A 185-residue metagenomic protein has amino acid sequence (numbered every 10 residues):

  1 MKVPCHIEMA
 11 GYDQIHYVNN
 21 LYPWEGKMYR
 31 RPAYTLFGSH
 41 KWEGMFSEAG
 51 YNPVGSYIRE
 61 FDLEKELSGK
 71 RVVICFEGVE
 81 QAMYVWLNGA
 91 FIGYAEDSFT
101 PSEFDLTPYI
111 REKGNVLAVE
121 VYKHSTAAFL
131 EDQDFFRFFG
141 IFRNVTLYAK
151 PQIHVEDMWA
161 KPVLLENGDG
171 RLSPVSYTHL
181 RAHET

Functional and structural regions predicted by a protein language model:
M1-Y34, V116-E120, H124, L147: Accessory carbohydrate-binding/adhesion or oligomerization-edge regions at the termini of glycan-active proteins
F37-H40, G44: Surface-exposed, low-complexity/disordered Ser/Thr/Gly/Pro/Asn-rich loops and linkers
S47-D157: Accessory beta-strand-rich segments of carbohydrate-active enzymes
D62, V175-Y177: Short edge beta-strand/loop segments characteristic of extracellular beta-sandwich folds
V72, G170-P174: Structural beta-strand segments of beta-rich domains
M158-P162: Short, solvent-exposed loop/edge segments of extracellular or virion-exposed proteins
L164-G170: Short, solvent-exposed loop/linker segments at the N-terminal edge of repeated beta-sheet extracellular domains
T178-T185: Conserved small/polar residues in nucleotide/adenosyl-binding loops
